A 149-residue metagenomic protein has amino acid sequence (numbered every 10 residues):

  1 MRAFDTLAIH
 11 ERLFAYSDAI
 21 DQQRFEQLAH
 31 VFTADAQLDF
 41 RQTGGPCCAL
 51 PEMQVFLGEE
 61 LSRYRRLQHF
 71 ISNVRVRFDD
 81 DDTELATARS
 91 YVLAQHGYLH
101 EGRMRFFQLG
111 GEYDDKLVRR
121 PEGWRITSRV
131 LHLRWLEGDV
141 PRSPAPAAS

Functional and structural regions predicted by a protein language model:
M1-A34: Short, low-complexity N-terminal intrinsically disordered segments enriched in polar/charged residues
F4, G45-C48, R105: A structural signal for alpha-helical segments
F25-L93: A solvent-exposed, acidic/Ser-Thr-rich amphipathic alpha-helical stretch
S62-S149: A beta-strand edge to alpha-helix "cap/lid" segment located at domain peripheries
